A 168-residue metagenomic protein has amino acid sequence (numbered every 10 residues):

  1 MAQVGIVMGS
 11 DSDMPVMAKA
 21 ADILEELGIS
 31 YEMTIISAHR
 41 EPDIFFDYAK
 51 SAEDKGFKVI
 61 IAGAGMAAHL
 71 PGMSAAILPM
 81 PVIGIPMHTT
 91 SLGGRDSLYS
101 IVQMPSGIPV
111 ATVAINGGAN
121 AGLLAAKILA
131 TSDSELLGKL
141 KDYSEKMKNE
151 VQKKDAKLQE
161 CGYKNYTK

Functional and structural regions predicted by a protein language model:
A2-R40: Glycine-rich phosphate/diphosphate-binding loop of Rossmann-like nucleotide-binding domains
M8-P15, K19-A20, R95-K168: C-terminal binding/interaction regions
D13-M17, E41-F45, A64-M73, L92-R95 (+1 more regions): Short glycine/serine/threonine-rich phosphate/pyrophosphate-binding segments that cradle anionic phosphate groups
Y31, D43, M66, L158-T167: Acidic, glycine/proline-rich low-complexity segments that act as flexible tails and inter-domain linkers
M33-D54: N-terminal beta-loop-helix "entrance" segment that forms/cooperates in small-molecule cofactor or anionic ligand
S37-A38, G63-A67, P86, V113-G117: Active-site nucleophile and cofactor-binding loops and adjacent substrate-binding regions of central metabolic enzymes
Y48-P86: Glycine-rich phosphate-binding loop
L70, S74-A114: Long, charge-patterned amphipathic alpha-helical coiled-coil/hairpin "stalk" segments used as oligomerization
